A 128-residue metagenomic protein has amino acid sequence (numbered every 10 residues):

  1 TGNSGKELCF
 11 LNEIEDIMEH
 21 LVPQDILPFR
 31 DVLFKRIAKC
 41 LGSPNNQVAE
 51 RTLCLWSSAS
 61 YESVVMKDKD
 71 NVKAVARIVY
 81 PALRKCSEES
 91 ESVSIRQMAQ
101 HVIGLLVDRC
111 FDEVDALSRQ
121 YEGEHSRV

Functional and structural regions predicted by a protein language model:
T1, H20-P23, V64-D68: Active-site-adjacent structural elements in folded domains
G2-N3, P44-N46, E91-S92: Short inter-helical turns and helix N-cap capping residues of alpha-solenoid HEAT/ARM repeat scaffolds
S4-I17, N46-S60: HEAT-repeat alpha-solenoid elements in large eukaryotic scaffold proteins
L8, N12, Q24-K35, K69-I78 (+1 more regions): Short sequence/structural elements of tandem HEAT/ARM alpha-solenoid repeats
D16-E19, Q24, I37-K39: Glycine- and acidic/polar-rich repeat regions and solenoidal domains
E19-H20, Y61-S63, D108-R109: Alpha-solenoid helical repeat scaffolds
V32-K39, N45, T52: C-terminal structural cap/anchor segments
K39-C40, R51, V72-V128: Eukaryotic acidic, Ser/Thr-rich intrinsically disordered low-complexity regions
